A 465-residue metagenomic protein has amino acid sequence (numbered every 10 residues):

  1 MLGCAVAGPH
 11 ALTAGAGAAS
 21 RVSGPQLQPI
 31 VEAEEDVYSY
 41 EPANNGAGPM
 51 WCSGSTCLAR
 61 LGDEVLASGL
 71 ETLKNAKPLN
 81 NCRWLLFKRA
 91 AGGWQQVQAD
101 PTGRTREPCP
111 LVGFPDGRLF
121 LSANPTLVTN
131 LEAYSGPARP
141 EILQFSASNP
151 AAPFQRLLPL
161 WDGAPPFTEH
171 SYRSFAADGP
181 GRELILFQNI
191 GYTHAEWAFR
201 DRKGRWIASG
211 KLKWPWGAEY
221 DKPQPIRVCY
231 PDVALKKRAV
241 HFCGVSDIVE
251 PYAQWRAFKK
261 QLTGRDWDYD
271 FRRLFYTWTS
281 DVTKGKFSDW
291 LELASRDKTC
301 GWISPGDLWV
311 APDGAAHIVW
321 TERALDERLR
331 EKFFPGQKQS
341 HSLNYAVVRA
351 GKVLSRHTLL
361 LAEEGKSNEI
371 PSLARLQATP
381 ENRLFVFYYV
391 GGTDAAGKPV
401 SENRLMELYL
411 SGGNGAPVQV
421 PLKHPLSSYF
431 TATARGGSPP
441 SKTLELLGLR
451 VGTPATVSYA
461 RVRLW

Functional and structural regions predicted by a protein language model:
M1-H10: Bacterial N-terminal signal peptides
P9-A19: Polybasic, low-complexity, intrinsically disordered segments
A19-W465: Extracellular, repeat-based ectodomains that mediate carbohydrate processing or recognition
